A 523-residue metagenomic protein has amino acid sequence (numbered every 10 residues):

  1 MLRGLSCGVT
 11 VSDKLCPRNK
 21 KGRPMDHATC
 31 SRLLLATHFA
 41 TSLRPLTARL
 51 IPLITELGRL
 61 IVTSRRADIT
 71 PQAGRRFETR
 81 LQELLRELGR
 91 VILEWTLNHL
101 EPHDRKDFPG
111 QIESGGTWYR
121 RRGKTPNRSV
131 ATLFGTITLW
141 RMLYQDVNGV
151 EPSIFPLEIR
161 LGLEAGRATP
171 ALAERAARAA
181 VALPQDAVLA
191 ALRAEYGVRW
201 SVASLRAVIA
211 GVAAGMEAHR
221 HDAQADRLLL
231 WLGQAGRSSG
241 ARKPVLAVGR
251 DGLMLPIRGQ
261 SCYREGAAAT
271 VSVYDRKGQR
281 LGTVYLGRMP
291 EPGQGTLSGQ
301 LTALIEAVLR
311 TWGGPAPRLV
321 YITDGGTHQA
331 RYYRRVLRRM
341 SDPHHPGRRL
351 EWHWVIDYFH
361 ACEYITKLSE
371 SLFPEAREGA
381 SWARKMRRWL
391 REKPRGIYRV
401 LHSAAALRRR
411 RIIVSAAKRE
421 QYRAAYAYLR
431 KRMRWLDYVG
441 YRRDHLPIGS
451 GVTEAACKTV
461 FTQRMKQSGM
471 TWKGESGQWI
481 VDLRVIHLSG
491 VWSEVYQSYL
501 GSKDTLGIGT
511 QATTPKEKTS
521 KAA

Functional and structural regions predicted by a protein language model:
L2-N98, L143-A523: Catalytic center-proximal scaffold of phosphoryl-transfer enzymes
L100-A165: An N-terminal low-complexity regulatory-tail signal and nearby short nucleic-acid-interaction modules
